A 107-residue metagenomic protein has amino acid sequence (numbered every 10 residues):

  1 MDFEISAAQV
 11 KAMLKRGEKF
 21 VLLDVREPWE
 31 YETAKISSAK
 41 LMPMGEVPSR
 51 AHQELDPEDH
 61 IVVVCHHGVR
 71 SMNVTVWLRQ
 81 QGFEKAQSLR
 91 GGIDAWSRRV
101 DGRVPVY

Functional and structural regions predicted by a protein language model:
M1-V21, P28-H60, V69-Y107: Rhodanese-like catalytic fold shared by cysteine-dependent sulfurtransferases and DSP/PTP-type phosphatases
V63-V64: Short, surface-exposed ligand- or partner-binding patches at beta-edge/loop junctions that are enriched in aromatics
